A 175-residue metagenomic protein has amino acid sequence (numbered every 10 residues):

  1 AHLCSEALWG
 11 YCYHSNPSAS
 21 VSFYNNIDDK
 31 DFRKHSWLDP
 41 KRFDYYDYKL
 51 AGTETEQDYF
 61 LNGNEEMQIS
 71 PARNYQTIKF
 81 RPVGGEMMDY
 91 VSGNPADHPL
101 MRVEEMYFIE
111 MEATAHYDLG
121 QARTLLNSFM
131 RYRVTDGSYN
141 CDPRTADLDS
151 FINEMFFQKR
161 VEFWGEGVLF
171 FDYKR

Functional and structural regions predicted by a protein language model:
A1, W9, Y24-R175: Acidic/polar-rich alpha-helix caps and helix-coil junctions
H2-P17, V21-S22: His/Glu-based metal-binding/catalytic segments typifying zinc-dependent metallopeptidases
